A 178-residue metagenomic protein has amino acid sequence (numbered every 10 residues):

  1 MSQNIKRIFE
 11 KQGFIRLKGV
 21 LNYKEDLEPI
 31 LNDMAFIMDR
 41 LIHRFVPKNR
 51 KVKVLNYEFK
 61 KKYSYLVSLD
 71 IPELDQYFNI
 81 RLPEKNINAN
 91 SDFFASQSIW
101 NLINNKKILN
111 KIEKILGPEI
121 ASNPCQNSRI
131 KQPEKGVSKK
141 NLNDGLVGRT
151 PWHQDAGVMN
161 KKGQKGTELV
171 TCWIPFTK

Functional and structural regions predicted by a protein language model:
S2-K11, K18-W152, M159: Non-heme Fe(II)-dependent double-stranded beta-helix
F14-R16, W173: Short aromatic/hydrophobic contact patches that present stacked aromatics for nucleic-acid/ligand binding
H153, G157-K178: Short, conserved beta-strand element in jelly-roll/cupin
